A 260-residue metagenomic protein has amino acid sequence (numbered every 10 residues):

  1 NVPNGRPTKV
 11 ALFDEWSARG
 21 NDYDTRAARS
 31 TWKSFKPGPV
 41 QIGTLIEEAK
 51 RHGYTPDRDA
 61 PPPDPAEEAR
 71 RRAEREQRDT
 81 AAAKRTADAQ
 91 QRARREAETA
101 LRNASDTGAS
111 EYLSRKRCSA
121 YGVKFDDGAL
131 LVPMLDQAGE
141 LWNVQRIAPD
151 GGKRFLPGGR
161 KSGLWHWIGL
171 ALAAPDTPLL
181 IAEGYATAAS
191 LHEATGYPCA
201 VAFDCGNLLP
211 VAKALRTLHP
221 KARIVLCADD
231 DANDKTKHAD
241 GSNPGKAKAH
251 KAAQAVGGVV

Functional and structural regions predicted by a protein language model:
N1-P63, E193-Y197, F203-V260: Modules that initiate DNA replication and primer synthesis
I42, D106-T107, G184-Y185, K246: Generic non-transmembrane alpha-helix signal with a bias for helix starts/N-cap capping motifs
L45, A109-S110, A188, A212: Generic structural marker for isolated residues within well-ordered, non-membrane alpha-helices of soluble domains
T55-L131, L135, A173: TOPRIM metal-binding catalytic domain and adjacent DNA-binding surface shared by DnaG-type primases
R58-R72, W142, I147-G151, A255-G257: Conserved catalytic or regulatory cores that recognize and/or transform ribose-phosphate-containing ligands
A129-P220: Phosphate-handling DNA/RNA-contact segment within nucleic-acid enzymes
